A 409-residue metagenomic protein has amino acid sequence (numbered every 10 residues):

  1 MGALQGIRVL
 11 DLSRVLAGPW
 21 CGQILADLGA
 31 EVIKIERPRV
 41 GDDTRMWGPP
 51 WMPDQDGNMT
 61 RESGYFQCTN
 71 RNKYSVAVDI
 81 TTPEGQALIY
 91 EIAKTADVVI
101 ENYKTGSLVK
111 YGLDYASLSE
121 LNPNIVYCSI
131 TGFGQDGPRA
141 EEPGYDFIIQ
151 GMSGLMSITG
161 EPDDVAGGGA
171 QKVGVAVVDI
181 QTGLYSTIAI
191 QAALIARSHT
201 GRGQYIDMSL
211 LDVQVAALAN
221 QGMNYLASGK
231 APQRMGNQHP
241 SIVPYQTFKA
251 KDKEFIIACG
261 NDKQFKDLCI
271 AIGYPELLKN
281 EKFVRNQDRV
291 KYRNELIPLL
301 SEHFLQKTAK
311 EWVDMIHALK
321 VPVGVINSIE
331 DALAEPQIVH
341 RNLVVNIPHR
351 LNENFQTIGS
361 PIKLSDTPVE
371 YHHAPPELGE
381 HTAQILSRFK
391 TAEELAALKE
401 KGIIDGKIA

Functional and structural regions predicted by a protein language model:
M1-A189, A193-H199, E377, A383-A409: N-terminal helix-loop segment corresponding to the beta1-alpha1 unit of nucleotide/adenylate-binding folds
R39, F133-G134, L210-V215, D252 (+3 more regions): Glycine-rich beta-alpha junction loops
Q135, V165-A176, S198-Q214, Q233-P240 (+1 more regions): Conserved Rossmann-fold dehydrogenase catalytic segment
E161, G183-G203, A216-A227, C269-E276: Oxidoreductase and adenylate-handling cofactor-binding alpha/beta cores
G168-V178, K249-D252, T367-E370: Flexible glycine/proline-enriched surface loops and loop-helix/loop-strand junctions
V243-L319, V323, L395: Aromatic-enriched alpha-helical interface/lid elements that frame and gate functional surfaces
V284, N352-K401: Flexible, small-/acidic-enriched active-site or ligand-binding loops
A318-H372: A glycine-rich dinucleotide-binding beta-alpha-beta segment and adjacent secondary-structure elements that constitute
